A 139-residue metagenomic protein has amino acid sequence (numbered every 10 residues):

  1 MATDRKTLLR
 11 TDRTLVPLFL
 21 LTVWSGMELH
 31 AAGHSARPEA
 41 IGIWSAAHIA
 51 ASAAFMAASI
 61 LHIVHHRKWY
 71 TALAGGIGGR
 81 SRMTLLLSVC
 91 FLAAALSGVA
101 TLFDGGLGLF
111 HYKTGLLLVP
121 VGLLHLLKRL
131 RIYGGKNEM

Functional and structural regions predicted by a protein language model:
M1-M139: Membrane-embedded alpha-helical bundles that constitute the cytochrome b-like, heme-associated redox core of multi-pass
